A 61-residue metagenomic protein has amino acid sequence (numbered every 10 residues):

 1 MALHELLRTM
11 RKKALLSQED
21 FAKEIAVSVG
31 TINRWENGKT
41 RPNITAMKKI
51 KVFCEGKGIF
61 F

Functional and structural regions predicted by a protein language model:
M1, V27-V29, A46: Intrinsically disordered, low-complexity regions enriched in Ser/Pro/Gly/Gln/His and often acidic
M1-K13, K48-K51: A short, Lys/Arg-rich alpha-helix, primarily the initiator
R8, I25, K57-G58: Generic alpha-helical secondary structure signal
L15-N33: Short alpha-helical DNA-recognition segment
N43-F61: DNA major-groove recognition helix of helix-turn-helix/homeodomain DNA-binding modules
